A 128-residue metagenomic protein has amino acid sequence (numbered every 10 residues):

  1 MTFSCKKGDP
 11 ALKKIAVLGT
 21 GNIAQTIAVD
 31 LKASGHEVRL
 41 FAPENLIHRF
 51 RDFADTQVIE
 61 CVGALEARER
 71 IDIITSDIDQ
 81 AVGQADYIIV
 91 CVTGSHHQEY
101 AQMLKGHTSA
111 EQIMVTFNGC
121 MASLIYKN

Functional and structural regions predicted by a protein language model:
F3-E60, V82: NAD(P)+-binding Rossmann beta1-loop-alpha1 motif at the extreme N-terminus of oxidoreductases
G35-E37, R70-I71, E111: A generic structural signal for alpha->beta connector loops
R39-F41, T75, I89, V115: Hydrophobic/aromatic beta-strand patches that form the interior of the parallel beta-sheet core in alpha/beta enzyme
E44, I78, N118: Residues at the C-termini of beta-strands that transition into short coil/loop
T56-R70: Short, flexible, glycine-rich and Lys/Arg-enriched loop motifs at helix boundaries that contact anionic partners
E66-T108: Rossmann-like NAD(P)-binding element
G94-N128: Rossmann-like NAD(P)(H) cofactor-binding subdomain of soluble oxidoreductases
